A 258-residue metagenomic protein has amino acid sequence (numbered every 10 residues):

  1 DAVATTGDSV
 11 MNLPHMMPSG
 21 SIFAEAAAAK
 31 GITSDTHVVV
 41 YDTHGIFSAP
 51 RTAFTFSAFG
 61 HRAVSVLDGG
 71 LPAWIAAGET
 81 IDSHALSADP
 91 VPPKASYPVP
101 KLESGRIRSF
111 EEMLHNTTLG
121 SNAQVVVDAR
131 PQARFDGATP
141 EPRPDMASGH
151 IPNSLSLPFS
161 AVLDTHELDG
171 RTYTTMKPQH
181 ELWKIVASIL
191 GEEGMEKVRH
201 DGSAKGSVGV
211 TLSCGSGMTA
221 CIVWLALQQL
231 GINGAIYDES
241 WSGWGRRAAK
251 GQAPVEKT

Functional and structural regions predicted by a protein language model:
D1-S34, T117-G206, A248, K257-T258: Positively charged, proline/Ser/Thr-rich regional signature most characteristic of the Rhodanese/CDC25-like
V10-T118, A138, V208, G215 (+2 more regions): Thiolate-centered catalytic microenvironments shared by cysteine-dependent enzyme domains
Y41, V127-A129, S213: Short hydrophobic segments within beta-strands
P50, T174-T175, L225, G245-R246 (+1 more regions): General detector of folded, globular domains
I81-H84, P144, G251-E256: Cytochrome P450 catalytic domain signature, combining two hallmark sequence patches
A147, T175-Q179, S203, L212 (+2 more regions): Short amphipathic alpha-helix initiation/capping segments at coil-to-helix junctions
N233-T258: Cysteine-dependent PTP/DSP-like catalytic domain, specifically the C-terminal lobe
